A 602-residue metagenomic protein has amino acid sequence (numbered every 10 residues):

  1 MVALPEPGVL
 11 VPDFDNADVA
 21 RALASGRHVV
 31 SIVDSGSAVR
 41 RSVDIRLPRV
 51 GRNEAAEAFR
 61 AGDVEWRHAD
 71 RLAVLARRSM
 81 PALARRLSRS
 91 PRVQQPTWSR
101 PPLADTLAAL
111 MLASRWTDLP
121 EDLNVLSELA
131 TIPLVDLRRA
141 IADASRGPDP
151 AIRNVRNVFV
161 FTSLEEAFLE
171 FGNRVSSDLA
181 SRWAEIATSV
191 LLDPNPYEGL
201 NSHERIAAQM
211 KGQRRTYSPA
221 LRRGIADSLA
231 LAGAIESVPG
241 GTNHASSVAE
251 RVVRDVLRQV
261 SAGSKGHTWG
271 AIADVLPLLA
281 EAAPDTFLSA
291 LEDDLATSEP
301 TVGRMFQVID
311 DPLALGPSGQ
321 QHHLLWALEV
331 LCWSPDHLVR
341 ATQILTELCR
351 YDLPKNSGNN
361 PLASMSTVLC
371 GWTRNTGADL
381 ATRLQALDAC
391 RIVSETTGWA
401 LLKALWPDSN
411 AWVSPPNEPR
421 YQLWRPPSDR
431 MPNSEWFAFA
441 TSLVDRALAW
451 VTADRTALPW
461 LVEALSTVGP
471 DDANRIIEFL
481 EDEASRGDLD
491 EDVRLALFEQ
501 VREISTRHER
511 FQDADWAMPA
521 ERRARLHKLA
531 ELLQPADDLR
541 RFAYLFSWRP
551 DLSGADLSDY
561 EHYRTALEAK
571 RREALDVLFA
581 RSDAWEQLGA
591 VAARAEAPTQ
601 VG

Functional and structural regions predicted by a protein language model:
M1-V2, F14-R21, S25-H28, I32-A38 (+2 more regions): Non-catalytic all-alpha helical scaffold/repeat segments
M1-V9: Post-nucleotide-binding-loop coupling segment downstream of the phosphate-binding loop, primarily in RecA-like P-loop
S37-I45: Signature of the SF2 helicase/ATPase Hel1-core->accessory helical subdomain module
R60: Acidic/polar, glycine-enriched structural segments that form the non-catalytic walls/loops of the carbohydrate-binding
